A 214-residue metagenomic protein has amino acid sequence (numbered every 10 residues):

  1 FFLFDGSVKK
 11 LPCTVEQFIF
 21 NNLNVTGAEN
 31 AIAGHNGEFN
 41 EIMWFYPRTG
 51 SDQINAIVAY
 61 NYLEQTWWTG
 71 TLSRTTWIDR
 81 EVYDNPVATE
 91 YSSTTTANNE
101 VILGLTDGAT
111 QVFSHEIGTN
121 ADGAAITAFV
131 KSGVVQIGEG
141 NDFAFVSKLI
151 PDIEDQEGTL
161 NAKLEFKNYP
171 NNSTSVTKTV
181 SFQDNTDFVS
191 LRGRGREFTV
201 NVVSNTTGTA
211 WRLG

Functional and structural regions predicted by a protein language model:
F2-G214: Beta-sheet repeat architectures centered on beta-propellers
